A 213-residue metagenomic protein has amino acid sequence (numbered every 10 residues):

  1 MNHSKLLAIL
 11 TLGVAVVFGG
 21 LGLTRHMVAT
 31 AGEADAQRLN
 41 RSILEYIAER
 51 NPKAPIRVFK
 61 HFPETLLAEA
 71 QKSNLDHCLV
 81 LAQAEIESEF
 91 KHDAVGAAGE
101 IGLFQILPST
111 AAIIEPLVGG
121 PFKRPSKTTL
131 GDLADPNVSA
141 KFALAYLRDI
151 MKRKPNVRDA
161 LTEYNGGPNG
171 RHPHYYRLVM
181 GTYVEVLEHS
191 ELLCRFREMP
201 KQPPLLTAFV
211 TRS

Functional and structural regions predicted by a protein language model:
M1-K5: Positively charged n-region of N-terminal signal peptides that target proteins for export
L7-A8, V80: Hydrophobic alpha-helical transmembrane segments
A8-G22: Hydrophobic membrane-insertion alpha-helices, especially the h-region of bacterial N-terminal signal peptides
H26-S213: Catalytic glycan-binding domains that act on GlcNAc-containing polysaccharides
